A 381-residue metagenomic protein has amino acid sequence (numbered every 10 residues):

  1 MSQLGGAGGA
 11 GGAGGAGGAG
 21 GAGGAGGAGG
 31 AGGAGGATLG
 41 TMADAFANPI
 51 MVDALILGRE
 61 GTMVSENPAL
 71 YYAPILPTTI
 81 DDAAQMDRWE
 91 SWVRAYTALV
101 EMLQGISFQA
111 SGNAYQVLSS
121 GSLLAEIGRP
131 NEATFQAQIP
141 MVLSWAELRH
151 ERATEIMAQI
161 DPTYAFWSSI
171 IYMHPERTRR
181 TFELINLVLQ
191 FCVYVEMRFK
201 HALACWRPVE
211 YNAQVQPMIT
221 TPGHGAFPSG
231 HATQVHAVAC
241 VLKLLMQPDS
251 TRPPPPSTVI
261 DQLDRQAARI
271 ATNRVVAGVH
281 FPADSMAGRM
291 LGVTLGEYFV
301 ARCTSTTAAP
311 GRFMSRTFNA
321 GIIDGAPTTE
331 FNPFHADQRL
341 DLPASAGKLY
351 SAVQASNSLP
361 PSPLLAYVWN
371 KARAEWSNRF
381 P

Functional and structural regions predicted by a protein language model:
M1-A277, T294, Y298-D324, P343 (+1 more regions): Hydrophobic alpha-helical bundle signature of multipass membrane enzymes
H280-S285: Short acidic/histidine-rich active-site segments
I323, T328-F331, H335-R339: Domain-length functional cores that host ligand/cofactor binding and catalytic or interaction surfaces in mature
